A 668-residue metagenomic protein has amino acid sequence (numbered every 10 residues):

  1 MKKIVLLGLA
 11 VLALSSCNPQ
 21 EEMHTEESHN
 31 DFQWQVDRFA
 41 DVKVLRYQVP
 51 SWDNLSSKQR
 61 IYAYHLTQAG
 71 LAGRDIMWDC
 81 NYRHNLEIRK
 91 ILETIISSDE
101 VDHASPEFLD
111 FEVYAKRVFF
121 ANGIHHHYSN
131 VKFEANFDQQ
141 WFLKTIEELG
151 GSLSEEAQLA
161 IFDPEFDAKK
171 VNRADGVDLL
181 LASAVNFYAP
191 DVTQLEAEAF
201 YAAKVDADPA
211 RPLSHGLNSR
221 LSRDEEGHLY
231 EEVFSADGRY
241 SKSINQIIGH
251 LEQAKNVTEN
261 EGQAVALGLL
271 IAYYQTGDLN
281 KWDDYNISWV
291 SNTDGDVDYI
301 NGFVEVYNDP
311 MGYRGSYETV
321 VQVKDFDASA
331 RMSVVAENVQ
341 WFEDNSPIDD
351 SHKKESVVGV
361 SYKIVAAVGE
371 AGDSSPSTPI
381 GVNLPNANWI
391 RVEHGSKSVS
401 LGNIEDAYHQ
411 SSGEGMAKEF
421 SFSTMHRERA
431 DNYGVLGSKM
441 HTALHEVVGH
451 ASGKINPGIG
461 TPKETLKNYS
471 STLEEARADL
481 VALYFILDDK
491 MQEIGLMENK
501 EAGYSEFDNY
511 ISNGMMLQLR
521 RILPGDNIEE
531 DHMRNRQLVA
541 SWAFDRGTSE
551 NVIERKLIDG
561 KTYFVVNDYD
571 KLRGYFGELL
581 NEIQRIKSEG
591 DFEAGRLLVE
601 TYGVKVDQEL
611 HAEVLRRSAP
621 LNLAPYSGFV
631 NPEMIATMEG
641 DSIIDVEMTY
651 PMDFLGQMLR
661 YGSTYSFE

Functional and structural regions predicted by a protein language model:
M1-I4: Positively charged n-region of N-terminal signal peptides that target proteins for export
A13-S16: C-terminal motif of bacterial Sec signal peptides marking the signal peptidase cleavage site
N18-Q20: Bacterial signal peptide processing site
M23-D99, Y114: N-terminal mature-domain "stem" immediately C-terminal to a signal peptide or N-terminal signal-anchor/transmembrane
N30, D37, D41-Y62, R173 (+6 more regions): Fold-level signature of zinc-dependent metallopeptidase catalytic domains
Q48, M77, L483-I586: Long, well-structured alpha-helical subdomains associated with metal-dependent extracellular/ecto-lumenal hydrolases
T94, H103-L229: Auxiliary tRNA-acceptor-end handling modules of aminoacyl-tRNA synthetases
D568, L572-E668: Extended, compositionally biased alpha-helical segments that mediate assembly or anchoring
